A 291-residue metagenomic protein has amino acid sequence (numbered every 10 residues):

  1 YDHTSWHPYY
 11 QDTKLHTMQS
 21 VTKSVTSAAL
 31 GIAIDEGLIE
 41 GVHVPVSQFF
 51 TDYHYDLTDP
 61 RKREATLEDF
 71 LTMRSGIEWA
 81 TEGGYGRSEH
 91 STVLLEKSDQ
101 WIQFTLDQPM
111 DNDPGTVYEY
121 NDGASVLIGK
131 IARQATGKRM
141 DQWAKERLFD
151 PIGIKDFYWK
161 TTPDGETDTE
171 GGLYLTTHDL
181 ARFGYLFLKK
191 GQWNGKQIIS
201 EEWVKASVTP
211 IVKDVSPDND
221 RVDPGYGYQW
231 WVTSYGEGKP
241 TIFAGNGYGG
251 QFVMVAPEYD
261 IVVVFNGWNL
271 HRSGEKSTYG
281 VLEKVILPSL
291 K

Functional and structural regions predicted by a protein language model:
Y1-Y10, D260-V264: A short, well-structured edge-of-sheet supersecondary motif
T4, D12-T13, T81-G171: Catalytic-site signature segments of enzymes, centered on catalytic residues
H16-V42, F70, I128-A132, L180-F187: Active-site SXXK
E36-I77, D107-P109, T136-G171, L175: Active-site helix/loop module of the DD-peptidase/beta-lactamase fold, centered on the serine-lysine SxxK catalytic
A124-I131, G171-Q192, Q251-G267: Active-site-proximal alpha-helical segments within enzyme catalytic domains
E146, D150-V212: Flexible, glycine-rich surface segments
I154-F157, V208-V262: Active-site Gly/Thr loop motif
G245-K291: Structured C-terminal helix/loop/strand segments within mature extracytoplasmic catalytic/sensor domains
